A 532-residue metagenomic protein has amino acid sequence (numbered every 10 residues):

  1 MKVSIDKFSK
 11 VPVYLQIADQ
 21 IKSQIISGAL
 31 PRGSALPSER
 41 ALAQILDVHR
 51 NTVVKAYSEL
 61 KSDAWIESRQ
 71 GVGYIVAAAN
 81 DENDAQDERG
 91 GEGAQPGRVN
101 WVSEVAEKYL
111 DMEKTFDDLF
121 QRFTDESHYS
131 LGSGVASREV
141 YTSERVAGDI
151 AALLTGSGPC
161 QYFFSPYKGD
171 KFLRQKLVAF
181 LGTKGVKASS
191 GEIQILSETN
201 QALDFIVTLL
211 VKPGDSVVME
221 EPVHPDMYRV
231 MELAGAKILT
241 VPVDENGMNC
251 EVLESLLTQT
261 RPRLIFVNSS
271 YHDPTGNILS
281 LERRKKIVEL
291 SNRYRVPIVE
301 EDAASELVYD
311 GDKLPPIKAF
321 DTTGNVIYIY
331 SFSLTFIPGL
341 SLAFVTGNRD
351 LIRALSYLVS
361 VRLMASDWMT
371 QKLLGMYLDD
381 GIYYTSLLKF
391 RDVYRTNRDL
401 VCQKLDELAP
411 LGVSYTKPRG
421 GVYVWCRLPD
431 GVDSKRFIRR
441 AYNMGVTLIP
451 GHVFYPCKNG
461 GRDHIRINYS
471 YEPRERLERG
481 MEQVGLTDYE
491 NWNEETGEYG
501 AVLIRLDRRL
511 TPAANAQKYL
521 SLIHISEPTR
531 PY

Functional and structural regions predicted by a protein language model:
M1-A151, S360-S366, L388, T416 (+4 more regions): N-terminal basic, amphipathic alpha-helical segments
E67-S68, A188, L448: Short beta-strand "wing" residues that participate in macromolecule-binding interfaces
T155-Y294, E306-L307, D312-F320: Conserved core of the PLP fold type I
T322-D392: Conserved core segment of the aminotransferase class I/II
D392-C402, S414-R427, F437: Conserved glycine-rich beta-strand-loop-beta hairpin in the small C-terminal domain of fold type I
N443, K458-V484: PLP-dependent enzyme catalytic core of the Aspartate aminotransferase-like
E482-L520: A charge-rich, low-complexity, intrinsically flexible signal that marks solvent-exposed coils, linkers, repeats
I523-Y532: Single conserved hydrophobic/aromatic residue that forms the stacking wall/gate of nucleotide- or nucleobase-binding
